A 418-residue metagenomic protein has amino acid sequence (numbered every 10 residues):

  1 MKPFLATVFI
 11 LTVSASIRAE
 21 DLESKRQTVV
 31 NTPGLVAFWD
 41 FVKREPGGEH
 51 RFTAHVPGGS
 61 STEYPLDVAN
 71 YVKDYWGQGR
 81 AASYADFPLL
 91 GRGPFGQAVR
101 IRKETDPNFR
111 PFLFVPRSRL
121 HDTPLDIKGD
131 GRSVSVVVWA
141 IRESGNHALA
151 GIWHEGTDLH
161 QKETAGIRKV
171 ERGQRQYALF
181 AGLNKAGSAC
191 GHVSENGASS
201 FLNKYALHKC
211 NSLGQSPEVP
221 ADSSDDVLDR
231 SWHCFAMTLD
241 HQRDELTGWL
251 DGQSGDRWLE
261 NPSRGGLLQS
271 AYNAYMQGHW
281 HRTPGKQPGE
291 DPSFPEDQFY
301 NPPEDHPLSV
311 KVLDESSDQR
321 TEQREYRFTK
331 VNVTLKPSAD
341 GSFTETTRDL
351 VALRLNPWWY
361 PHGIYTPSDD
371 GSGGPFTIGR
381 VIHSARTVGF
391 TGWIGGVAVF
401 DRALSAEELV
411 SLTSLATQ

Functional and structural regions predicted by a protein language model:
A19-F112, E163, V170, L259-S372 (+4 more regions): Extracytoplasmic low-complexity segments
V29-T32, L113-V136, L213-S231, S368-D370 (+1 more regions): Extracellular/lumenal carbohydrate-interaction signature centered on repeated Trp-anchored short motifs
W39-D40, V136-R142, F235-M237, I378 (+1 more regions): Short hydrophobic/aromatic patches on beta-strands that form ligand-binding or substrate-lining surfaces
F41-H50, E143-G145, Q242-R243, Q253 (+1 more regions): Acidic glycine-/aspartate-rich tracts in secreted/extracellular proteins
G145-H154, E245-T247: Beta-strand acidic-aromatic groove motif in beta-rich domains, primarily in extracellular
A150-K209, L267-N273, I364: Glycan-recognition/cleft segments
G191-C234: Short, aromatic/His-centered strand-loop micro-motif at the edge of beta-sheets
S231-T247: Localized edge beta-strand/strand-to-loop motifs within extracellular or lumenal beta-rich domains
